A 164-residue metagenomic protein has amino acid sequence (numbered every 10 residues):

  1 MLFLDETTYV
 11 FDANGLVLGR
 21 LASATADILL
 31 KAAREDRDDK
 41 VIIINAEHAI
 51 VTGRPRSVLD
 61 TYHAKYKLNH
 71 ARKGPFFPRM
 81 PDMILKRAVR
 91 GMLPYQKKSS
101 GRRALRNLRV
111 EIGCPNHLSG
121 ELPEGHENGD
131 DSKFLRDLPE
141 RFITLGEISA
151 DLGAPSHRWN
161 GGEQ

Functional and structural regions predicted by a protein language model:
M1-Q164: Ribosome-associated RNA-binding proteins
